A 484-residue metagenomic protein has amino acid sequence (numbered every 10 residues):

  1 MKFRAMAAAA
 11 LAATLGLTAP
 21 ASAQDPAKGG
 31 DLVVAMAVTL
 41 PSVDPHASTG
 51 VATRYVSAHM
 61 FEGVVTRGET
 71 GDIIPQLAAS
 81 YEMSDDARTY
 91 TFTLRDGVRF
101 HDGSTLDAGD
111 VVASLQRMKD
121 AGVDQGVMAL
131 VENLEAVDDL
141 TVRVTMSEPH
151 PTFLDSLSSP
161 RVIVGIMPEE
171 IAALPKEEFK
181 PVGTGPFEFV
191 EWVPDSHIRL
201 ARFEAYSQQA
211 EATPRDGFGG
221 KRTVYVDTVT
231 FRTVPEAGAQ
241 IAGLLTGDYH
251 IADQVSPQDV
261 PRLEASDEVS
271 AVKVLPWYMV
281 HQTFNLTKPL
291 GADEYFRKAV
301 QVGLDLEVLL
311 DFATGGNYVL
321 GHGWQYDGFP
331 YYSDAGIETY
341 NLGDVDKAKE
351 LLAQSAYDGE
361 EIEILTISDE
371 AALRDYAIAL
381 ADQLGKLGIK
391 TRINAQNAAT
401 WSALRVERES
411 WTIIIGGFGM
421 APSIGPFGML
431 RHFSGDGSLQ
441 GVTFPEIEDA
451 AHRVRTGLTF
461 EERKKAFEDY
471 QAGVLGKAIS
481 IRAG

Functional and structural regions predicted by a protein language model:
V34, G103, D382-H432, A466-Y470: Periplasmic binding protein-like
A35-D85, Q116: N-terminal lobe/hinge region of extracytoplasmic solute-binding protein
A79-G122, V137, R143-T145, G243 (+1 more regions): Aromatic- and charge-enriched surface segment that lines or borders ligand/interaction sites
T93, G126-E170, P175-P194: Surface-exposed binding/hinge segments that line and control ligand-binding clefts or catalytic entry sites
F187, G291, V319-Q354, E370-D375: Structural transition elements
Q208-R262, K390: Ligand-site clamp/hinge motif
R262, T287, G291-F329, D375-Y376 (+1 more regions): Periplasmic-binding protein-like
N341, R392-W401, G428-G484: Extracytoplasmic/peripheral linker and loop segments enriched in polar/acidic and small residues with frequent Thr/Pro
